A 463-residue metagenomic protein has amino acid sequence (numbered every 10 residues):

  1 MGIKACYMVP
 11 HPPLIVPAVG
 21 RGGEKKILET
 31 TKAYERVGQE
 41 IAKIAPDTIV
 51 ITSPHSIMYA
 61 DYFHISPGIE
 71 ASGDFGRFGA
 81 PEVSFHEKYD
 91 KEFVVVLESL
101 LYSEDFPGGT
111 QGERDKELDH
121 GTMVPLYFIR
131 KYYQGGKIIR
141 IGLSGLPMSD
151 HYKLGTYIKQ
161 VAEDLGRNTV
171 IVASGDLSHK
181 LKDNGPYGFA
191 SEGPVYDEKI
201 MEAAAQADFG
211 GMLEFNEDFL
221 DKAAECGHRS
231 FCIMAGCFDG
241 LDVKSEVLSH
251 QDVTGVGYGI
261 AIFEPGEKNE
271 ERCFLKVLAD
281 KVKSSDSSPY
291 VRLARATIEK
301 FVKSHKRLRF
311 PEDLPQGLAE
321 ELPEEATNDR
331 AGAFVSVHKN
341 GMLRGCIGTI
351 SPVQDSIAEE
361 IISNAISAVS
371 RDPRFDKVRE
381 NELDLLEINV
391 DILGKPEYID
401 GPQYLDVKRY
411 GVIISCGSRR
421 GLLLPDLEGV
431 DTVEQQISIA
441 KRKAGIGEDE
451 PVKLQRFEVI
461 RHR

Functional and structural regions predicted by a protein language model:
M1-D47, M58-T156, N184-R292, K377 (+9 more regions): Flexible, D/E/H-enriched segments
T48-V50, V170: Structural motif
H55-I57, L177-S178: Catalytic metal-binding/acid-base residues of hydrolase active sites
H64-I65, R330-R344: Polyanion/phosphate-binding surface patch
G142-Y196, V337-I357: Active-site beta-strand/loop microenvironment that shapes enzyme catalytic pockets
V282-G332: Short, basic/aromatic recognition patches
I350-K377: A short mixed-secondary-structure module that forms the rim of ligand-binding clefts
